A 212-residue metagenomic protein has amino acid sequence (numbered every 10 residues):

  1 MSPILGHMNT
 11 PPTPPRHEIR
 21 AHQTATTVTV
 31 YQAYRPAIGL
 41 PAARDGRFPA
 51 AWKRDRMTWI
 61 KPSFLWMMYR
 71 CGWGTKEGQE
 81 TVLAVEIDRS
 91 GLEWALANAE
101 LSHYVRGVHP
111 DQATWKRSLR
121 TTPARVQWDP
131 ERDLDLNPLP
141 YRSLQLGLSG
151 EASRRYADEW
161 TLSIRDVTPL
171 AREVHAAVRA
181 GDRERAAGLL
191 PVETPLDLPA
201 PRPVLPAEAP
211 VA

Functional and structural regions predicted by a protein language model:
S2-R54: ADP-ribose/NAD+-binding catalytic cleft of ART/PARP-like enzymes
H17-Q32, L101-V105, Q145, R154 (+1 more regions): Partner-binding and oligomerization surfaces adjacent to conserved cores of proteins that assemble macromolecular
E18-Q23, Y34, S90-E93, H103-Y104 (+5 more regions): Accessory DNA-engaging acidic/polar modules
R35, I87-R89, W128-P130, L148-G150: Short, structured patches in soluble enzyme cores that scaffold and shape functional sites
A42-A43, A95-A99, N137-L139, Y156-E159: Short conserved micro-motifs at the rims of enzyme active sites and ligand-binding pockets
P49-W128: ADP-ribosyltransferase catalytic core
R132-D135: Catalytic-core elements of nucleic-acid end-processing and repair enzymes
L144-A212: Glycine-rich, aromatic-bearing surface loops/beta-hairpins
